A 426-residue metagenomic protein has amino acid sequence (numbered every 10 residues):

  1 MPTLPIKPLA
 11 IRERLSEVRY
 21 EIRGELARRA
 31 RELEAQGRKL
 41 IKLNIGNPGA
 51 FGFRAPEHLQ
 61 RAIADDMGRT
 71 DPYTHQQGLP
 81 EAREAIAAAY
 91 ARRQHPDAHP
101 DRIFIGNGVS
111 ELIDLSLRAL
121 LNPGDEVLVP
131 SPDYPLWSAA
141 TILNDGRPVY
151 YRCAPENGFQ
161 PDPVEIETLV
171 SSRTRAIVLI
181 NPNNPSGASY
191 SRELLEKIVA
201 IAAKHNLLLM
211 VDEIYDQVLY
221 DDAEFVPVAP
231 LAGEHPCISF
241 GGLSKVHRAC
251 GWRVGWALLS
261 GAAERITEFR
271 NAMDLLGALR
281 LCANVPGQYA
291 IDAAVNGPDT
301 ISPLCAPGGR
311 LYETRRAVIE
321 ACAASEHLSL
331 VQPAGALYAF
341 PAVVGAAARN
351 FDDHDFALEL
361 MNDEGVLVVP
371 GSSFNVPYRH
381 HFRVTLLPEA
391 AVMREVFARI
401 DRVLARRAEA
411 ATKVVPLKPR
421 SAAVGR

Functional and structural regions predicted by a protein language model:
P2-G108, L115, C282, A294-P298 (+3 more regions): N-terminal small-domain helix-loop-helix segment of the aminotransferase-like
L26, L43, I63, I86 (+14 more regions): Generic structural signal for small/hydrophobic residues in well-ordered secondary structure, especially within
L33-Q36, N144, K204-H205, H235 (+3 more regions): Helix C-cap/helix->beta junction micro-motif
K42, V129, Y150, V178 (+2 more regions): Hydrophobic residues in well-ordered beta-strands that form the structural core
Q60, P230-G309, I319-A321, L404 (+1 more regions): Conserved core segment of the aminotransferase class I/II
T70-A200, Q217-L231, I238, M393 (+2 more regions): Conserved core of the PLP fold type I
R92, R349-D352, E359-V368, F374-R426: PLP-dependent enzyme catalytic core of the Aspartate aminotransferase-like
D292, G308-I319, L330-V344, Y378: Conserved glycine-rich beta-strand-loop-beta hairpin in the small C-terminal domain of fold type I
